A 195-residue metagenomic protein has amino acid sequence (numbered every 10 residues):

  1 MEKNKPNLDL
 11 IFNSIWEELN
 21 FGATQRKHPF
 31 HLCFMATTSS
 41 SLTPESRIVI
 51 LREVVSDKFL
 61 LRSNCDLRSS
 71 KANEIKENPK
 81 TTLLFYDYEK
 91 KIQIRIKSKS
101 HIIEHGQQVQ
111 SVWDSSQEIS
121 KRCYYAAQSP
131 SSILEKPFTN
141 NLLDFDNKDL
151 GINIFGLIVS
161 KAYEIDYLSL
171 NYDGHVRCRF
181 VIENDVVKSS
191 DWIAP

Functional and structural regions predicted by a protein language model:
M1-P195: Binding-site signature for planar aromatic cofactors or substrates
